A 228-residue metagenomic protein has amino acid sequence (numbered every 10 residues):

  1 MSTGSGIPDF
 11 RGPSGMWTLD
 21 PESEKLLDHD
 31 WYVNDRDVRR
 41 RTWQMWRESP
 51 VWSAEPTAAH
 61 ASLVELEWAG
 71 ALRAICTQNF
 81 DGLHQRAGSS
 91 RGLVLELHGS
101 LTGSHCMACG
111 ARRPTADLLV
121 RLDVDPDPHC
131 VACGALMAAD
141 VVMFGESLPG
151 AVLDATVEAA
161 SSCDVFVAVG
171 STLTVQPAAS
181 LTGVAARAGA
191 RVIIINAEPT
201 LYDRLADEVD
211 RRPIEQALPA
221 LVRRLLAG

Functional and structural regions predicted by a protein language model:
M1-G228: Conserved catalytic core of sirtuin-type NAD+-dependent deacylases
